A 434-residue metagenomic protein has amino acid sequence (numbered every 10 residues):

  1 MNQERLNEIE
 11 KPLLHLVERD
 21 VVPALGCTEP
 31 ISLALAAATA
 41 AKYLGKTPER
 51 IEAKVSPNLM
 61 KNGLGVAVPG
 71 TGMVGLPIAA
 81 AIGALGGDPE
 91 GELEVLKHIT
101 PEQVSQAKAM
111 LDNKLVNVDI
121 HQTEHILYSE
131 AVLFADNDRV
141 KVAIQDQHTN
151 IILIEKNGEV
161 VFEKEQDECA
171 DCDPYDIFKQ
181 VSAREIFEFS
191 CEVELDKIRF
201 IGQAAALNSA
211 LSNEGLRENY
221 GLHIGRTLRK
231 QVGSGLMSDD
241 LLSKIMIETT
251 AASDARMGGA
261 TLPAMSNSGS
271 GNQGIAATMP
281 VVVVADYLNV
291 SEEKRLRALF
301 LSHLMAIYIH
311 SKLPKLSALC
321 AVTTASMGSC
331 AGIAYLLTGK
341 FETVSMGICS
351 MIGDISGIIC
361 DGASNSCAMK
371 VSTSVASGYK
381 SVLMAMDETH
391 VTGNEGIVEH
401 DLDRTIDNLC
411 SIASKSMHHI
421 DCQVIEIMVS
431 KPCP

Functional and structural regions predicted by a protein language model:
N2-L14, G45-L59, D240-G259, S291-I309 (+1 more regions): Acidic-glycine-rich active-site phosphate/pyrophosphate-binding loop
E4-R5, L25-T28, N58-N62, Q145-F162 (+6 more regions): A structural signal for small-residue-enriched, beta-sheet-centric alpha/beta enzyme cores and oligomeric scaffold folds
L13-P23, N58-V66, A255-S266, A306-L316 (+1 more regions): Glycine/charged-rich beta-loop-alpha catalytic/anionic-binding loops adjacent to active sites
P23-T39, L262-M279, C320-T324: Conserved phosphate/anionic-ligand binding catalytic regions in large, soluble enzymes, centered on
A34-E130: Early transmembrane hairpin of solute transport permeases
A40-Y43, V284-R297, L301, I307-T373 (+1 more regions): Hydrophobic alpha-helical bundle architecture
T47-I51, G91-L96, V118-D119, L195-I201 (+7 more regions): Flexible, glycine/charged-enriched surface loops at secondary-structure junctions
D112-G259, E426-P434: Signature of multi-pass transmembrane helix bundles
